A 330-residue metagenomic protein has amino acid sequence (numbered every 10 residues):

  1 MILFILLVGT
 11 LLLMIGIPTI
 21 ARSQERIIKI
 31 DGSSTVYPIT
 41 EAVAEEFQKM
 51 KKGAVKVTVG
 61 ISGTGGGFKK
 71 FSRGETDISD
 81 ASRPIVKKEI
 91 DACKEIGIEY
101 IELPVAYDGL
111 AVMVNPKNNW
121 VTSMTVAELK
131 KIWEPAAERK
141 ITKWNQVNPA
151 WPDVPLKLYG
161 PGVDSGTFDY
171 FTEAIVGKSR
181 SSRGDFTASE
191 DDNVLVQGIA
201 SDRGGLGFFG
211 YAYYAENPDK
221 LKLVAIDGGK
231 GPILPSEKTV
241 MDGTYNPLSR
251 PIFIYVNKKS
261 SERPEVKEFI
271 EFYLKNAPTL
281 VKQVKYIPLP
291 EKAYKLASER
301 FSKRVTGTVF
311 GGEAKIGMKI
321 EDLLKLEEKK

Functional and structural regions predicted by a protein language model:
F4-G16: Bacterial N-terminal signal peptides
G16-R22: A short, compositionally biased domain-edge/stem linker segment
R22-K330: Flexible loop/hinge segments at secondary-structure junctions
